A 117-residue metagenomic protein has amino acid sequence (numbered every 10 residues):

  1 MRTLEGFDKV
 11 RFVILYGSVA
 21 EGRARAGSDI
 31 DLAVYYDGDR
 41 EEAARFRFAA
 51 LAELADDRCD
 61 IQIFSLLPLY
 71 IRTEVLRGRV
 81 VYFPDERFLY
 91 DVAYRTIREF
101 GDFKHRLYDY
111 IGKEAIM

Functional and structural regions predicted by a protein language model:
M1-F12, A20-A26, D37-M117: Catalytic core of pol beta-like nucleotidyltransferases
D31-D37: C-terminal lobe
